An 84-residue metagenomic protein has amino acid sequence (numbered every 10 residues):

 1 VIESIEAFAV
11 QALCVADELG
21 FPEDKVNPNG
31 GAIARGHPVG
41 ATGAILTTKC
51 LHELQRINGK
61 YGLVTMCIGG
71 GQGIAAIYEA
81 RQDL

Functional and structural regions predicted by a protein language model:
V1-L84: Claisen-condensing/thiolase-fold acyl-transfer catalytic domains that form or cleave C-C bonds in fatty acid
